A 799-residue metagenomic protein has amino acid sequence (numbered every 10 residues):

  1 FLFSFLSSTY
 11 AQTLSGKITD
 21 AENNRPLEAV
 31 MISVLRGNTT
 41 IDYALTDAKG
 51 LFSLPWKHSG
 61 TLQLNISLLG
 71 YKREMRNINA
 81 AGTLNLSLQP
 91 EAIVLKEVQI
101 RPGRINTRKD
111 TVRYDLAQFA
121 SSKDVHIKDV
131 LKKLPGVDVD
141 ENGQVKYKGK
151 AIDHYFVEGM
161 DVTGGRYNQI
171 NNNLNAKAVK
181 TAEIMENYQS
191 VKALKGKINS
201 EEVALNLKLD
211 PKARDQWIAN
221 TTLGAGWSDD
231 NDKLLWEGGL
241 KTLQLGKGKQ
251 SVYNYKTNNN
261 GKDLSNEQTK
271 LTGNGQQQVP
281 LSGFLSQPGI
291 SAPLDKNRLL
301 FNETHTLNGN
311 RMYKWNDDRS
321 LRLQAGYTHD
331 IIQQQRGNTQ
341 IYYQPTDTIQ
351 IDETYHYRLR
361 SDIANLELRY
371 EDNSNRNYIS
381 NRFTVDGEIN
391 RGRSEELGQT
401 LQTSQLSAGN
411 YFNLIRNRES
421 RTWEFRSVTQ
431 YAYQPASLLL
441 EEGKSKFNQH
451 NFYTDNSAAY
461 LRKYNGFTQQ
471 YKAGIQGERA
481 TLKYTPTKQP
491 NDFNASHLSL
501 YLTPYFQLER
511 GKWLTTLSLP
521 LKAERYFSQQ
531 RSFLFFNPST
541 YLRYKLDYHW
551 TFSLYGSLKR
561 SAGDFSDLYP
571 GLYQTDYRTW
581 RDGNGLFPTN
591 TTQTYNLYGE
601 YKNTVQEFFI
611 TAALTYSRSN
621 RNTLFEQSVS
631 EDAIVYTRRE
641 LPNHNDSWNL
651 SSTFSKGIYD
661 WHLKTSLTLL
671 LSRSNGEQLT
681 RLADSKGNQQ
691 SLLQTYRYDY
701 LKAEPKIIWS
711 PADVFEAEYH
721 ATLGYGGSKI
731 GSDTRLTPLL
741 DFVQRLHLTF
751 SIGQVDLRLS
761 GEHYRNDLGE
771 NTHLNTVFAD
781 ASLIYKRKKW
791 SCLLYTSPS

Functional and structural regions predicted by a protein language model:
K17-L27: Structural motif
L35-T39, T61-R76: A short, solvent-exposed loop/turn motif at the edges and junctions of modular extracellular/periplasmic domains
T39-L51: Short, acidic Ser/Thr/Gly-rich low-complexity loop/linker segments typical of extracellular and cell-surface proteins
K49-L51, K72, N77, G103-N390 (+12 more regions): Membrane-proximal, glycine/serine-rich, low-complexity loop/turn segments characteristic of large bacterial
I78, K195-K197, Y255, L264-K270 (+11 more regions): Outer-membrane beta-barrel translocator domains and adjoining extracellular loop/strand segments of Gram-negative
D230-D232, L299-F301, H356-D362, L397-L406 (+9 more regions): Replace "Gram-negative outer membrane beta-barrel proteins" with "bacterial and organellar outer membrane beta-barrel
M312-D330, R358-Q529, P538, K545 (+5 more regions): Face-selective signature of the C-terminal outer-membrane beta-barrel domain
K702-L723, L736-S797: Conserved C-terminal beta-signal and adjacent last beta-strands/turns of outer-membrane beta-barrel proteins
